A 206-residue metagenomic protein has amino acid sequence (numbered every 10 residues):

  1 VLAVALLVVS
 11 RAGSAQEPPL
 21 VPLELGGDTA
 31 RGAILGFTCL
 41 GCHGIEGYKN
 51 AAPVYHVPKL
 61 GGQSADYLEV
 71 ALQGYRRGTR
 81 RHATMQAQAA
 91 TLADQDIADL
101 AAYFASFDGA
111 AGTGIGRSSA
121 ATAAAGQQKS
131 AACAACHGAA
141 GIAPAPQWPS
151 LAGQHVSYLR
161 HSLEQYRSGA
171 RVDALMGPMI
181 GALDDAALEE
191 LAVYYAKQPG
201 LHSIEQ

Functional and structural regions predicted by a protein language model:
V1-V9: Bacterial N-terminal signal peptides
G13-G36, Y48-V54, S106-S130, P144-A145 (+1 more regions): Electrostatic cytochrome c docking/interface patches
T29, A33, E46-R76, Q86-T91 (+4 more regions): Gly/Gly-Pro-rich "capping" loops immediately C-terminal to redox-active cysteine motifs in periplasmic/lumenal
G32, F37-I45, L100, G126 (+2 more regions): The canonical Cys-X-X-Cys-His
F37, Y55, R80, Q95-A98: Extracytoplasmic
I45, R77-G78, F107-A110, A139 (+2 more regions): Generic structural signal for alpha-helix termini and adjacent loop/cap motifs
A83-Q88, T113-A120, A174-M179, I204-Q206: Short, tandemly repeated low-complexity microdomains enriched for cysteine and small residues
A90-T113, G181-Q206: C-terminal capping alpha-helices of c-type cytochrome domains
